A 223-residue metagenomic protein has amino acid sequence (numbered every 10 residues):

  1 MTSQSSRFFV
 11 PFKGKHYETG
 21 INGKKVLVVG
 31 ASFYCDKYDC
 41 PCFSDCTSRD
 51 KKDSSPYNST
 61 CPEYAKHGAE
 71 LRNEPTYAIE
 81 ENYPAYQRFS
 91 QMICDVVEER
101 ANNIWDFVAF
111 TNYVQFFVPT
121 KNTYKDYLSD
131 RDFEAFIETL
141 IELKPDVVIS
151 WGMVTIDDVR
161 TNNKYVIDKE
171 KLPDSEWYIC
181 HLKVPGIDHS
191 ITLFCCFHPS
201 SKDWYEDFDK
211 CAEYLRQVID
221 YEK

Functional and structural regions predicted by a protein language model:
M1-E81, D132-A135, T139, Y178-G186 (+1 more regions): Active-site and ligand/interface coordination hotspots across diverse enzymes and nucleic-acid-associated assemblies
I21-V26, V97, A101-F107, H181-F194: Beta-strand-turn-beta hairpins that frame and shape the catalytic cleft of phosphate-ester-processing enzymes
L27-V28, F110, V147-S150, C195: Structural recognition of the beta-strand scaffold that forms the well-ordered cores of secreted hydrolase catalytic
A31-D36, V114-V118, M153-D157, H198-K202: Short, solvent-exposed loop/turn segments at secondary-structure junctions
A65-P84, Y113-S129, H198: Surface-exposed cleft-lining segments at the edges of enzyme active sites
T76-E99: Signature of the catalytic double-stranded beta-helix
T123-I137, I156-K223: C-terminal capping/extension of enzyme domains
F136-M153: Proline-aspartate-enriched helix->loop->beta-strand connector
